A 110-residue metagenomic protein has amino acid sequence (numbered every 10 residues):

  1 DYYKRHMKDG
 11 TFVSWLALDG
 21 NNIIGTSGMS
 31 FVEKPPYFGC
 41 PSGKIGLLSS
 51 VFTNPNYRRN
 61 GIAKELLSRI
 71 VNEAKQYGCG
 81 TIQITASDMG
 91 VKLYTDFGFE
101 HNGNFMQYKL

Functional and structural regions predicted by a protein language model:
D1-S14, G28: Active-site rim helix/loop that mediates acceptor-substrate recognition in acyltransferases
L16, N22-F31, L47, F52: Conserved beta-strand in the GNAT
V32-G39, V91-Y94: A short, acidic/glycine-rich surface segment
G39-P55, N104-Q107: Conserved acetyl-CoA binding element of GNAT-fold acetyltransferases
S49-T53, R59-N72: Conserved acetyl-CoA-binding loop-helix of GNAT-fold acetyltransferases
L67, A74-A86: Conserved GNAT acetyl-CoA-binding A-motif
C79, T95-F105: Conserved acetyl-CoA-binding loop of GNAT-fold acetyltransferases
I82-K92, Q107-L110: Conserved beta-strand-loop-alpha-helix junction that forms the acyl-donor binding cleft
